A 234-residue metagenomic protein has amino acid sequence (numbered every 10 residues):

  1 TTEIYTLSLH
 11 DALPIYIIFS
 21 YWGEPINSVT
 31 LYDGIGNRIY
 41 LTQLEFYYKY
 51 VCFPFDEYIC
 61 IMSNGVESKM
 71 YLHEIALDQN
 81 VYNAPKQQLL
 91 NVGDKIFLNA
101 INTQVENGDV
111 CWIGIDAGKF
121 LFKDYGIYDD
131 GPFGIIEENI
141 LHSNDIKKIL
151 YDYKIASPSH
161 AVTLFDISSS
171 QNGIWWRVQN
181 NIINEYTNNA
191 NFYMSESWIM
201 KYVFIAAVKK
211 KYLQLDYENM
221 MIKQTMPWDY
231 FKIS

Functional and structural regions predicted by a protein language model:
T1-L13: Short, small-residue-biased leader/transition segments that mark boundaries at the very start of proteins
A12-I15, G108: Short loop/turn hinge sites at secondary-structure boundaries
S20-S234: Active-site signature of cysteine proteases
